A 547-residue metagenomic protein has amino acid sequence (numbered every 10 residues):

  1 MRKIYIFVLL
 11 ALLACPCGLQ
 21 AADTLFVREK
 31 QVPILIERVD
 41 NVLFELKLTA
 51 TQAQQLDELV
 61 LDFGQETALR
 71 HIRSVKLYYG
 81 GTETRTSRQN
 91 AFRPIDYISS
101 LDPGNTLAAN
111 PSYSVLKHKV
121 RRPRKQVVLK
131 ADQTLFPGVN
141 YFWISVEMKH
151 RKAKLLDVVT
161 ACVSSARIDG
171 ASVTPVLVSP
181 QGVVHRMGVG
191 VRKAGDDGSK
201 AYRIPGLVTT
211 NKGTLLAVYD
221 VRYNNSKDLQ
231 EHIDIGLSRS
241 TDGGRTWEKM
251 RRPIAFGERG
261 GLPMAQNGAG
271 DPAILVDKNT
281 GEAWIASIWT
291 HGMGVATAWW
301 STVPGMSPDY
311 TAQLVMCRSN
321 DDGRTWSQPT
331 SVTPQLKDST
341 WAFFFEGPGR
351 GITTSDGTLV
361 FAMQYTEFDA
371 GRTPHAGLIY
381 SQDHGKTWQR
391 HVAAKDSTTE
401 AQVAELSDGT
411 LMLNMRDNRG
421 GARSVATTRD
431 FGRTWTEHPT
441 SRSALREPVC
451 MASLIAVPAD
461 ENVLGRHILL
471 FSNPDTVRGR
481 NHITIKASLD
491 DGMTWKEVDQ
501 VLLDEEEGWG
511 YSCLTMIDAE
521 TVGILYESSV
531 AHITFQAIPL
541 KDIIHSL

Functional and structural regions predicted by a protein language model:
M1-A22: Bacterial Sec-dependent N-terminal signal peptides
I6, A14, L43-K47, M316 (+1 more regions): A generic structural signal for ordered secondary structure
P16, A21, P94-S99, I379: Disordered, low-complexity tails and leader-like regions
A21-P33: Boundary/junction segments of secreted and surface-exposed precursor proteins
P33-I36, E66-T67: Tandem-repeat/low-complexity and Cys-motif detector
R38-G64: Short beta-strand elements of extracellular/lumenal beta-sandwich folds
D40, Q52-Q54, T82-T84, G104-N105 (+4 more regions): Asp-box/BNR beta-propeller blade signature and adjacent active/binding-site loops in extracellular glycan-interacting
Q54-L56, L61-I98, D102, K152-L177: Extended intrinsically disordered, low-complexity coil regions enriched in Ser, Thr, Gly, Ala and often Pro
